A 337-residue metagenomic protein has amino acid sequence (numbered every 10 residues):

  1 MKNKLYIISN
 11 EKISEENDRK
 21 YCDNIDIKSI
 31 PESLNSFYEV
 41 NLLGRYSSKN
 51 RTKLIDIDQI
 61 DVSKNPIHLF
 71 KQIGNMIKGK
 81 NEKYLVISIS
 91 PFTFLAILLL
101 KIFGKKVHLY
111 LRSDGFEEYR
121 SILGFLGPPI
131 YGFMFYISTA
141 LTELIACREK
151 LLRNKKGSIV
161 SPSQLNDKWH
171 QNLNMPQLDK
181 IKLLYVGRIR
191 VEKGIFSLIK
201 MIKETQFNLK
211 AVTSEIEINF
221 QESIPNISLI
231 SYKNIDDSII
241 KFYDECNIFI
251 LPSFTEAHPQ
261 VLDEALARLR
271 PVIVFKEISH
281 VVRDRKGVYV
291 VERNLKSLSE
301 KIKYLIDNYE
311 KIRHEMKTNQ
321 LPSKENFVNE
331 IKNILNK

Functional and structural regions predicted by a protein language model:
I25, R188-E204: A conserved mid-protein helix/loop that constitutes part of the nucleotide-sugar donor-binding site
Y46, P129-Q171: A short, active-site helix/loop in glycosyltransferases that binds the activated sugar's phosphate group
I77, K241-C246: Short alpha-helical donor nucleotide-sugar binding micro-motif in glycosyltransferases
S90, D307-K337: A charged, aromatic-enriched C-terminal amphipathic alpha-helix characteristic of glycosyltransferases across folds
V186-R188, N208-Q221, S231-Y232: Glycosyltransferase donor-sugar binding loop
F254: Aromatic "clamp/platform" in nucleotide-sugar-dependent glycosyltransferases that forms part of the donor/acceptor
A267, P271-F275: Short hydrophobic beta-strand element within catalytic cores of glycosyltransferases and related nucleotide-activated
G287-K296, K303-Y309: Conserved acidic donor-binding segment of nucleotide-sugar-dependent glycosyltransferases
